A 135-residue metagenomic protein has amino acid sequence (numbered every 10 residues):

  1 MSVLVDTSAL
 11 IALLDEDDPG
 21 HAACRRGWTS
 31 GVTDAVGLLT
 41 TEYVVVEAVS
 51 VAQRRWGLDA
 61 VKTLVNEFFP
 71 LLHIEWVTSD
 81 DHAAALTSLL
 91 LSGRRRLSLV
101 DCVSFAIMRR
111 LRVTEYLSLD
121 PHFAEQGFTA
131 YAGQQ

Functional and structural regions predicted by a protein language model:
M1-T40, Q53-L64, Q134-Q135: Short, well-structured N-terminal submotif of metal-dependent ribonuclease cores
D6, E47, D101, D120: Acidic active-site catalytic centers that drive phospho-/nucleotidyl reactions and related ester hydrolyses
D34-A35, P70-L71, Q126: Structured helix-beta-strand junction loops
L39, E75, Y131: General small-molecule cofactor/ligand-binding pocket signal
V45, F105, R110-Q135: Acidic, PIN/NYN-like endoribonuclease modules and their adjacent C-terminal/linker elements
D59-W76: Helix-adjacent hinge/juxtasegments
H73-Y116: Active-site neighborhoods of divalent-metal-dependent phosphate/nucleic-acid chemistry enzymes
